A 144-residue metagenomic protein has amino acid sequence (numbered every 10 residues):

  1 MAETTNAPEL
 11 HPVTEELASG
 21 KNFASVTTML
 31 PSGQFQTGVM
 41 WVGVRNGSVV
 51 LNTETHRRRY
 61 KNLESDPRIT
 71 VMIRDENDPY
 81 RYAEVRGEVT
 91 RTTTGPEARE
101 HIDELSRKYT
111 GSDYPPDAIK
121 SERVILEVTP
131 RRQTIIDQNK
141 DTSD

Functional and structural regions predicted by a protein language model:
A2-A24: Short, basic/aromatic recognition patches
A2-P8, R81-D144: Charged, gly/pro-rich active-site loop segments
E9-V13, R59, H101: Hydrophobic alpha-helical segments typical of transmembrane helices and their membrane-interface/capping positions
K21-T55, I69-I73, Y82-V85: Short beta-strand segments
E54-R58, Y109: Short, solvent-exposed aromatic-acidic interface loops
R57-R59, D78, T142-S143: Short, surface-exposed beta-strand-loop junctions and turns on beta-sheet-rich folds
